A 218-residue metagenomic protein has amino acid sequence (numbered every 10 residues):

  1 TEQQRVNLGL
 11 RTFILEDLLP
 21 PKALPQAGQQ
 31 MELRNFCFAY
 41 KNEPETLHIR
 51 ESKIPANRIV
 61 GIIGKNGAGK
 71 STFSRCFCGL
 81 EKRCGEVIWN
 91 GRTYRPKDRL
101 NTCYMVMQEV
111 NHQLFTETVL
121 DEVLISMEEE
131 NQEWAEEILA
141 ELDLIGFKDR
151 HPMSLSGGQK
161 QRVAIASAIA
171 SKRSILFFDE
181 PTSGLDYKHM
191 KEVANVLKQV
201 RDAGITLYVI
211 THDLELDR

Functional and structural regions predicted by a protein language model:
I63-K65: The feature captures the beta-strand-to-loop junction immediately N-terminal to the Walker
Q132-F147: Conserved ABC ATPase "signature" region
H151-L155, Q159: Conserved ABC ATPase signature
I165: Hydrophobic anchor residue at the start of the ABC signature
L176-D179: Catalytic Walker B motif of ABC-type/P-loop ATPase nucleotide-binding domains
D186: ABC-family nucleotide-binding domains
T211-H212: H-loop/switch region of ABC-family ATPase nucleotide-binding domains
